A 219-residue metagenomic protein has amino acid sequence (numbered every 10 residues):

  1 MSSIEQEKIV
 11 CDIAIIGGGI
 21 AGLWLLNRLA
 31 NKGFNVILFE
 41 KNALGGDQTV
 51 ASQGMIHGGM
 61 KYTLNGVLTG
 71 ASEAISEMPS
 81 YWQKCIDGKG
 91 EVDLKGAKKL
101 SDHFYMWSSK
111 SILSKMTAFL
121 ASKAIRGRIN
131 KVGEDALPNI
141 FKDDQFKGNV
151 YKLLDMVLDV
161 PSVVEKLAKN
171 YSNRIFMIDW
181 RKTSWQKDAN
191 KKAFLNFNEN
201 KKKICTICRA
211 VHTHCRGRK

Functional and structural regions predicted by a protein language model:
E5-A21: Beta1/beta-strand and adjacent pyrophosphate-binding region of the FAD-binding site in flavoprotein oxidoreductases
C11, S52, I207-R209: Short, well-ordered alpha-helix to beta-strand connector turns
A21, L44, R218: Conserved Rossmann-like nucleotide-cofactor binding loop
A30-A51: Glycine-rich FAD pyrophosphate-binding loop
G54-N139: Dinucleotide-binding Rossmann-like beta1-alpha1 core, especially the glycine-rich loop that anchors the ADP
V150-R218: Helical element adjacent to the flavin cofactor pocket in flavoenzyme catalytic cores
